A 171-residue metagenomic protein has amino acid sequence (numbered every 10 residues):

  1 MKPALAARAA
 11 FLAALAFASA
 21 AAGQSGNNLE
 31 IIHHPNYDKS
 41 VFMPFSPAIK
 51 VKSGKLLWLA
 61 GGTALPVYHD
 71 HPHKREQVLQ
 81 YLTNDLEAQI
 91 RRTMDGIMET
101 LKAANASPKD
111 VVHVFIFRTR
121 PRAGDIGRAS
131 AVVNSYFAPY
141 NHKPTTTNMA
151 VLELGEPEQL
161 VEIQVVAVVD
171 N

Functional and structural regions predicted by a protein language model:
M1-L5: N-terminal secretory signal peptides that target proteins for export/translocation
R8-A18: Bacterial N-terminal signal peptides
A16-D95, E99-F115, T119-N171: N-terminal presequence-like segments and the immediate start of the first folded domain
